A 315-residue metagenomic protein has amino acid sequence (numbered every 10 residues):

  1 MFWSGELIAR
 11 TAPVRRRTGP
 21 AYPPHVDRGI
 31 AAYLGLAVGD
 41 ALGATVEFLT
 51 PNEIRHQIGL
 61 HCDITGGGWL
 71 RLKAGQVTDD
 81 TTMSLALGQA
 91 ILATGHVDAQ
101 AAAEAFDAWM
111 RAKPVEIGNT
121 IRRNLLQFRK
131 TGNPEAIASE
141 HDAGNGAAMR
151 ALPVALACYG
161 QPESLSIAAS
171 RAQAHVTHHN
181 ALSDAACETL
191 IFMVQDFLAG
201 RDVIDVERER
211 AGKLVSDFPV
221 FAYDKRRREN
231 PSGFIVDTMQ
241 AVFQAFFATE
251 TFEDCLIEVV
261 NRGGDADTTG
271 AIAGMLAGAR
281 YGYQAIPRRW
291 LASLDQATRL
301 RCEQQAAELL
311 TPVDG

Functional and structural regions predicted by a protein language model:
M1-G315: Structured, active/binding-site neighborhoods that engage oxygen-rich ligands
